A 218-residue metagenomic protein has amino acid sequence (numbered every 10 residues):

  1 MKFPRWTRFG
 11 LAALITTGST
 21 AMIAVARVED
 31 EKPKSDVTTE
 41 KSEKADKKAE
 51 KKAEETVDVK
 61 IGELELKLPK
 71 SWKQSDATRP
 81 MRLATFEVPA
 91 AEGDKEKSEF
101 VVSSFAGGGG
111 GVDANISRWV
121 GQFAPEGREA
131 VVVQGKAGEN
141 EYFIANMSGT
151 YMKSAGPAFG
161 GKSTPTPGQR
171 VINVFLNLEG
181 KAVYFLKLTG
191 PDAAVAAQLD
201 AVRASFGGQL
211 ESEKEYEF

Functional and structural regions predicted by a protein language model:
M1-R27: Sec-dependent N-terminal signal peptides
R27-E63, K162-S163, E215-F218: Compositionally biased, proline/threonine/alanine/serine-rich low-complexity intrinsically disordered stretches
D58, E65-P125: Secretory pathway targeting signatures of secreted, lumenal, and periplasmic proteins
G62-L64, L68-K70, R82, S98 (+3 more regions): Envelope-exposed proteins and targeting segments
E63, A106-A114, T166, D192-A196 (+1 more regions): Soluble non-cytosolic domains of exported or imported proteins
W72, E179-F218: Surface-exposed amphipathic alpha-helical segments
Q74, P80-M81, I116-N177: Signature of long, low-cysteine stretches enriched in small and polar/charged residues
A91, F105-G107, G138, S148-M152 (+2 more regions): Solvent-exposed coil/turn segments that connect beta secondary-structure elements in extracytoplasmic/periplasmic
